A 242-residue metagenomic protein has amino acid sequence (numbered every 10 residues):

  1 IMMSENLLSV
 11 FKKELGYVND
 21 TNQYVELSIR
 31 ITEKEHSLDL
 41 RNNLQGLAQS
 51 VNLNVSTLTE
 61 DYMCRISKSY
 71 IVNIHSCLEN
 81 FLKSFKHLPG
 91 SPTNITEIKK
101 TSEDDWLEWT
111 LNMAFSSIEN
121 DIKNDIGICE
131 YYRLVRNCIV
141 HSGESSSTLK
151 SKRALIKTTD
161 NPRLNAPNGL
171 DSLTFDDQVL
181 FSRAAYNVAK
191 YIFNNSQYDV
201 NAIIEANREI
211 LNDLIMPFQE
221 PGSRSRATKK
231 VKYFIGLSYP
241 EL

Functional and structural regions predicted by a protein language model:
I1-V72, L82, P162-L242: Extended intrinsically disordered or low-complexity regions, especially N/C-terminal cytosolic tails and loops, rather
V72, S76-V179, V231: Flexible secondary-structure boundary motifs
